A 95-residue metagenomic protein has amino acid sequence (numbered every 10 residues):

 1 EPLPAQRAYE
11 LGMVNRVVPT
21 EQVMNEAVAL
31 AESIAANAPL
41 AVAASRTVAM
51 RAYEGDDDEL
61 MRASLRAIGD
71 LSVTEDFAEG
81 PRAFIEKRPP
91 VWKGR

Functional and structural regions predicted by a protein language model:
E1-V42, V73-T74, A78-E79, R88 (+1 more regions): Crotonase-fold acyl-CoA enzyme core
Y9, E59-A63: Alpha-helix N-cap/N′ positions at the starts of helices
A29, R66-A67: Residue-level signature of transmembrane alpha-helical cores of multipass secondary-active transporters and flippases
V48-A52, A67-S72: Helix-loop "lid/cap" segments that line or gate small-molecule binding pockets
R51-A52, K87-P90: A short structural micro-motif
